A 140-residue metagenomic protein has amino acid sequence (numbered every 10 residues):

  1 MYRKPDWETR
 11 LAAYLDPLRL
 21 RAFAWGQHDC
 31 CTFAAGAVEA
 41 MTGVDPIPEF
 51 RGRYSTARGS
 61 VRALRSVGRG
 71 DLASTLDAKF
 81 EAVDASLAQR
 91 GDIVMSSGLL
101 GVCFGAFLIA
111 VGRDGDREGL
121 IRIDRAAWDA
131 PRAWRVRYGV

Functional and structural regions predicted by a protein language model:
M1-R69: N-terminal capping segments
A57-I123: ...with weaker cross-activation on analogous glycine-rich loops/strands in unrelated enzymes
R125-V140: Glycine- and charge-enriched low-complexity intrinsically disordered segments
